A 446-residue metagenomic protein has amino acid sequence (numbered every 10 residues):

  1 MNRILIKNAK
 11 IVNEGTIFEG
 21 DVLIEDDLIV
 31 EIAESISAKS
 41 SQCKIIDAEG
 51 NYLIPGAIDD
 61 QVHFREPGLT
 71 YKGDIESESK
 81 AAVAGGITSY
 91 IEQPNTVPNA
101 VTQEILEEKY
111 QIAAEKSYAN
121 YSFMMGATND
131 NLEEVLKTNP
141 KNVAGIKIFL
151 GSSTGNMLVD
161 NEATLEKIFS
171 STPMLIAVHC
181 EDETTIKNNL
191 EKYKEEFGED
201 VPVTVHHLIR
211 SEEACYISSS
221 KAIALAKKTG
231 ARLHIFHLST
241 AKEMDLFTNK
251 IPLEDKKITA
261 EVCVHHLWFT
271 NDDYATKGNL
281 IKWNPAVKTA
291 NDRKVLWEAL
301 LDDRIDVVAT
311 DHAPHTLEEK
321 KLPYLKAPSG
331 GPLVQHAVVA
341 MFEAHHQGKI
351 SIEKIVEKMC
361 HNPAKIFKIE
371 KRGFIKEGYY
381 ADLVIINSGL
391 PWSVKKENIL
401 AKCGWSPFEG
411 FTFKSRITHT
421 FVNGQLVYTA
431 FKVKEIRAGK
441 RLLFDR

Functional and structural regions predicted by a protein language model:
M1-L5, K10-P55, K434: Histidine-rich, glycine-flanked metal-binding segment
A9, P323, E377-L443: C-terminal cap of metal-dependent C-N hydrolases
A9, V22, D27, G50 (+15 more regions): Divalent metal-coordination and catalytic microenvironments
E49-K116: Metal-associated gating/positioning segment near the N- to mid-region
I91-E92, S122-M125, R232-H237: Short catalytic-loop micro-motif centered on adjacent basic/acidic residues
Q111-A127: A glycine-rich helix N-cap at a beta->alpha junction
E133-V308: Histidine/acidic residue-rich metal-binding segments in metalloenzymes
D200-G230, L280, L301-D302, D306-V308 (+1 more regions): His/Asp/Glu-enriched, well-ordered alpha-helical/loop segment that forms or immediately abuts the divalent-metal
